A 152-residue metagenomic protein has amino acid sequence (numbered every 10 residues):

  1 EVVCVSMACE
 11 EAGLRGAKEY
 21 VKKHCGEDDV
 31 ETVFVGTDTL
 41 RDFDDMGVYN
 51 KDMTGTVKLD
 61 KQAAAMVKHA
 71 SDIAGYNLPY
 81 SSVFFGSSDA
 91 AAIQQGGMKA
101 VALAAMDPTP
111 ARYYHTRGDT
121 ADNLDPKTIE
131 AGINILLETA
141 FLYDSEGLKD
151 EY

Functional and structural regions predicted by a protein language model:
E1-K58, S82, G86, A90: Acidic/histidine-rich catalytic neighborhood of metal-dependent amide-processing enzymes
L40-Y152: Active-site-adjacent substrate-binding region of metalloamidase/peptidase-like peptide-processing proteins
